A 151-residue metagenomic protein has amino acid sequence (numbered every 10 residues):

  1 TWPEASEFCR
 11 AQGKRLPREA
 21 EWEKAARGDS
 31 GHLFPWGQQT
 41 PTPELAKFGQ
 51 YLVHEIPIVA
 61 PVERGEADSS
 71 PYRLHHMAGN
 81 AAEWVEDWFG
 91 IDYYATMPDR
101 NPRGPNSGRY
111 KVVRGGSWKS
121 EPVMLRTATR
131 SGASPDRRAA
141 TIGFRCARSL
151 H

Functional and structural regions predicted by a protein language model:
T1-S131: Functional-site microenvironments in short loops/helix caps that host divalent-cation chemistry
A139-H151: Short, structured beta-strand segments at or near domain termini in extracellular proteins/domains
